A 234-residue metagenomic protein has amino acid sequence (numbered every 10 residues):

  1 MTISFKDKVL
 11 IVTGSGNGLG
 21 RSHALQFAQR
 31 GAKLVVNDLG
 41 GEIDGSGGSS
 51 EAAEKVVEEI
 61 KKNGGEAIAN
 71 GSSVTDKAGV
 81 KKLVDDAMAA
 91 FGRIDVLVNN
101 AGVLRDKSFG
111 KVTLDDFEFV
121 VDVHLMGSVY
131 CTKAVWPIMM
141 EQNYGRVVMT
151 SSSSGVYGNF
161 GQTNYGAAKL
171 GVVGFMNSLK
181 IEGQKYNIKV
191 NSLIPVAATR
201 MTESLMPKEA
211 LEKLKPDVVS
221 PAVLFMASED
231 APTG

Functional and structural regions predicted by a protein language model:
S4-K6, N63-E66, D86-N99, R105-S108 (+2 more regions): A glycine-rich helix->loop->beta "capping" turn within Rossmann-like NAD(P)(H)-dependent oxidoreductase domains
S4-V36: Canonical Rossmann dinucleotide-binding motif of NAD(H)/NADP(H)-dependent dehydrogenases/reductases, specifically
S50, E54, G71-K82, L114: The beta1-alpha1 cofactor-binding region of Rossmann-like NAD(H)/NADP(H)-dependent oxidoreductases
I60, S108-F109, T113-V121: Substrate-binding pocket helix/loop in short-chain dehydrogenase/reductase
T132, A168: Active-site helix of classical SDR
S152: Residue(s) in the substrate-gating loop at a strand-loop-helix junction that position the organic substrate next
S192, A210-G234: C-terminal helical subdomain
